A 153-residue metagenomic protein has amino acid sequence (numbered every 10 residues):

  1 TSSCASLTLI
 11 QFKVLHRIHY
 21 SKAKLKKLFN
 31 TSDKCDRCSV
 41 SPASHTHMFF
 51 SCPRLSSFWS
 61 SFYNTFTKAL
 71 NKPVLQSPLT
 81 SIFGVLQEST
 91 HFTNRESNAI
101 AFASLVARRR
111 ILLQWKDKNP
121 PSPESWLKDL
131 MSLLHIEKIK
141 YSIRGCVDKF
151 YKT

Functional and structural regions predicted by a protein language model:
T1-T153: Family-specific functional microsites
